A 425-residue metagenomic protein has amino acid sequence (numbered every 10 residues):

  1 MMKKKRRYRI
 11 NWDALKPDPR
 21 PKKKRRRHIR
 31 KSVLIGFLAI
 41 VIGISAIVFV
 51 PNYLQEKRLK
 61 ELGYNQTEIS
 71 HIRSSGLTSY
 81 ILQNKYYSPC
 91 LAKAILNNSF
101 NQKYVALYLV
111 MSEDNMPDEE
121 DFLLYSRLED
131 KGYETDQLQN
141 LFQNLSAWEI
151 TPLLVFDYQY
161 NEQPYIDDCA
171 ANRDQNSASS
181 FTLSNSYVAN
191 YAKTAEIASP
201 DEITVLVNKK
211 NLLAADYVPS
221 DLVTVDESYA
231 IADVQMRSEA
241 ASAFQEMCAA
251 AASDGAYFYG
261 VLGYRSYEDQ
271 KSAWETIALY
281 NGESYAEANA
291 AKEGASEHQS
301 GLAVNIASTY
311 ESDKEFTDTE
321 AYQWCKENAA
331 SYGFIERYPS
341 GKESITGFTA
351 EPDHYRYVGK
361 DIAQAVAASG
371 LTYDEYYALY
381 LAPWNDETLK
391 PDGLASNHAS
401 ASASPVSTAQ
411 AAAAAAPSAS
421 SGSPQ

Functional and structural regions predicted by a protein language model:
K3-L262, Y267-Q425: Extracytoplasmic cell-surface/polysaccharide-interacting catalytic and binding patches
